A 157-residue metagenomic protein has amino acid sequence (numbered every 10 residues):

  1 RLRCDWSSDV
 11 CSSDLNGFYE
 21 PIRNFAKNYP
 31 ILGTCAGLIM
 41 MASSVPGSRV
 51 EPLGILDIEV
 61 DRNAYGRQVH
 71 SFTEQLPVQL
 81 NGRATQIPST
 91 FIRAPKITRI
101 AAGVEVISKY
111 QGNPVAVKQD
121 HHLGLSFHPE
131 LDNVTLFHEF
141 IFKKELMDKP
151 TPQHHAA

Functional and structural regions predicted by a protein language model:
R1-V10: Single conserved hydrophobic/aromatic residue that forms the stacking wall/gate of nucleotide- or nucleobase-binding
S7-S8, G37, E130: Short glycine-rich anion-binding loops that position phosphate/pyrophosphate groups of nucleotides and phosphorylated
C11, M41-S44, V50, A101-A102 (+1 more regions): Short glycine-/acidic-enriched loop or helix-start segments at secondary-structure transitions that form or flank
D14-F18: Charged helix-capping and loop-helix junction motifs
I22-P46, L53, A64: Catalytic nucleophile loop
T34-A36, L56, R93, F127: A secondary-structure boundary/capping signal
G47-G112: Pocket-forming structural segment of enzyme catalytic cores
S71, R93-A157: C-terminal and late-domain segments of enzyme folds
